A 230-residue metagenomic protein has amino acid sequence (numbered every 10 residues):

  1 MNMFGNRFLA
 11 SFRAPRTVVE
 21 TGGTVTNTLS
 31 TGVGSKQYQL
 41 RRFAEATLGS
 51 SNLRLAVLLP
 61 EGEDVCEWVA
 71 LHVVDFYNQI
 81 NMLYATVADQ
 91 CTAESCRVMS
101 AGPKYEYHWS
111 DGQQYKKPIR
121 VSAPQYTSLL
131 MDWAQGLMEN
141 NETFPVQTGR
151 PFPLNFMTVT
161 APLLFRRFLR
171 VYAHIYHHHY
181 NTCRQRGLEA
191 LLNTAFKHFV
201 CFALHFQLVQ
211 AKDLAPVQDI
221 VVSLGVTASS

Functional and structural regions predicted by a protein language model:
M1-K117: The feature captures two recurrent sequence modes
V74-A88, T127-M131, Q135, N193 (+2 more regions): Generic detector of well-ordered alpha-helical segments enriched in charged/polar residues, highlighting helical
N81-V159, F165, L169, H174: Amphipathic alpha-helical interface segments within eukaryotic helical scaffold and small GTPase-regulatory domains
F152-F206: Internal, well-ordered interaction modules that form the hydrophobic cores of assembly/scaffold domains in eukaryotic
E189-S230: Eukaryote-biased recognition of C-terminal alpha-helical segments
